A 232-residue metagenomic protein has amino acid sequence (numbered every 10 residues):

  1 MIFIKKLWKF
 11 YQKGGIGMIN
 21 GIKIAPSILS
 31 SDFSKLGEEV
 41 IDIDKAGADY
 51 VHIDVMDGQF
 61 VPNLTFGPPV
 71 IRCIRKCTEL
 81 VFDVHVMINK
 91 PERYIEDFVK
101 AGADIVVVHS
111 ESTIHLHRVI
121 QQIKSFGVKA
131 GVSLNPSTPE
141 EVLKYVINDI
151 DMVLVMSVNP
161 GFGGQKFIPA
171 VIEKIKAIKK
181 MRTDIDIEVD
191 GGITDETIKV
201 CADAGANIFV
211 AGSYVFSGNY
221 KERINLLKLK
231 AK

Functional and structural regions predicted by a protein language model:
I2-G17: Short, Lys/Arg-enriched N-terminal segments with co-localized hydrophobic residues within the first ~10-30 amino acids
G14-V107, E111-H115, Q122, A130 (+7 more regions): Conserved N-terminal beta1-alpha1 strand-loop-helix module at the mouth
L80, V128, R182-I185: A short helix->loop->beta-strand "cap" motif at the edges of active sites that frequently abuts
K129-S133, S137: Internal catalytic-core helix/loop-beta-alpha segment that presents or stabilizes conserved functional determinants
I193-A204: Acidic, divalent-metal-coordinating active-site segment for phosphoryl/phosphodiester hydrolysis, typified by short
I208-A211: Acidic, Mg2+-coordinating phosphoryl-transfer loop and its flanking beta/alpha structural elements, shared across
